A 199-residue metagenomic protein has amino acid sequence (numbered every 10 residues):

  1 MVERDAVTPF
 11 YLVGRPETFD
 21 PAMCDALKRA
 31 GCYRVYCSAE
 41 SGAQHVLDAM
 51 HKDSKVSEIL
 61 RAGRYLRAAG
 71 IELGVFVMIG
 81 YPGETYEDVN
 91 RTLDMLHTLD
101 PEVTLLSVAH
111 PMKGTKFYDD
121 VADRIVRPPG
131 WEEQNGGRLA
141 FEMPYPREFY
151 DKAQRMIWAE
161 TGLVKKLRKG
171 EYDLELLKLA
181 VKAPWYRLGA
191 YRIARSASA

Functional and structural regions predicted by a protein language model:
M1-E175: A structural motif corresponding to the C-terminal lobe/cap of the Radical SAM core domain
A159-A199: Non-catalytic, C-terminal membrane-associated alpha-helical segments of glycosyltransferases
